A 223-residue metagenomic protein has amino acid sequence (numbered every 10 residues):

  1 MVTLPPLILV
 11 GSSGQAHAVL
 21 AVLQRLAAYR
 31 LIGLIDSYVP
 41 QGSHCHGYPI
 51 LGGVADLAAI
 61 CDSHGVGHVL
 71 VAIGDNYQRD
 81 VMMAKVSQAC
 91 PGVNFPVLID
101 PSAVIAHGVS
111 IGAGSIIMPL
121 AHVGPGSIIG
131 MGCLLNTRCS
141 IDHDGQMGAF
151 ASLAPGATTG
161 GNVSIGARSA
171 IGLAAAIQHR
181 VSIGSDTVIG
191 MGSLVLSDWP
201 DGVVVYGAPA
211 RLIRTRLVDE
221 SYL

Functional and structural regions predicted by a protein language model:
L4, A28-Y29, V66, G92: Short, high-confidence coil segments that cap the C-terminus of an alpha-helix and link into the following beta-strand
L4-L23: Glycine-rich adenosine-cofactor-binding loop
S13, I35-Y38, N76: Residues in the short beta-alpha loop(s) of Rossmann-like NAD(P)-binding domains
Q15, P40, R211: Conserved Rossmann-like nucleotide-cofactor binding loop
L26-C45: NAD(P)-binding Rossmann-fold cofactor-contacting core
V39-Y48, G108, S197-P200: Short loop/helix-cap segments at secondary-structure boundaries that form the rim of catalytic
Q41-P101: Phosphate-bearing ligand-interacting subdomains that bind or position ATP/ADP/UDP/GDP/NAD(P) or nucleotide-linked
V97-Y206, A210-I213: Structural signal for interior beta-strand "rungs" in well-ordered beta-sheet cores of soluble enzyme domains
